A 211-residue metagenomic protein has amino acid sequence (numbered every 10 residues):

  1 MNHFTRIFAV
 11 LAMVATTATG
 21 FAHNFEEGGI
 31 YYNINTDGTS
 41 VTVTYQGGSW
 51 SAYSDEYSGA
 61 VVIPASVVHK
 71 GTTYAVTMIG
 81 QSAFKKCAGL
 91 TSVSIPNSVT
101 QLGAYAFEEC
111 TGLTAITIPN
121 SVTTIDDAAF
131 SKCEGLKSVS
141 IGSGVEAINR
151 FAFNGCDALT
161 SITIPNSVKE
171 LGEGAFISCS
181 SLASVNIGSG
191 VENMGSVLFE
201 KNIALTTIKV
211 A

Functional and structural regions predicted by a protein language model:
M1-A9: Bacterial N-terminal signal peptides that target proteins for export
F8-T17: Bacterial N-terminal signal peptides
A18-A22: Sec/Tat signal peptide C-region and signal peptidase I cleavage site
N24-D37: Short N-terminal segments immediately surrounding and downstream of signal-peptide cleavage
T36-T39, E56-M78, A88-Q101, T111-T124 (+4 more regions): Structural signature of tandem-repeat unit edges
G38-A52, I148: Generic recognition of long tandem-repeat/solenoid scaffolds
